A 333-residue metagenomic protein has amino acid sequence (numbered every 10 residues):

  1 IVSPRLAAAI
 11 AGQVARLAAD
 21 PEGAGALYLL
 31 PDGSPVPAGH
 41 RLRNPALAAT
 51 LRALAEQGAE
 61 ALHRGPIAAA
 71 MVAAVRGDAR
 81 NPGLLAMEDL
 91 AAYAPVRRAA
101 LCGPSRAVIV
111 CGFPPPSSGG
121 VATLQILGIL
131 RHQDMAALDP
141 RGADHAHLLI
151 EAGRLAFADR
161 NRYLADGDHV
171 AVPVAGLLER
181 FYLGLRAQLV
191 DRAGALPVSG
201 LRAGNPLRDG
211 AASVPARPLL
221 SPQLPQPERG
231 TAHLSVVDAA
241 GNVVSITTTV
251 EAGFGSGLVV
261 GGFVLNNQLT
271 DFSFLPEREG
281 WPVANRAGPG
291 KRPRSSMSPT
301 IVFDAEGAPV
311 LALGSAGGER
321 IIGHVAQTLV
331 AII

Functional and structural regions predicted by a protein language model:
I1-G58, L62-R64, A69-V110, P114 (+4 more regions): Noncatalytic scaffold domains of N-terminal-nucleophile
P31-D32, P104-R106, D238-A240, F303-G307: Short acidic-glycine loop/turn motifs at beta-strand connectors
D32, H132-T249, L258: Internal maturation/activation junctions in enzymes
Q57-R64, A69, G128-I129, S315-I333: Alpha-helical support elements that line or immediately flank enzyme active sites and cofactor-binding pockets
N81-A86, N242-A305, L311, E319-I322 (+1 more regions): Active-site rim segments in enzyme catalytic domains, especially the processed small/beta chain of N-terminal
R97, E228-T231, S295-M297: Short, small/polar residue-rich loop motifs at catalytic or cofactor-binding pockets
V108-P115, A122-L127, M135, L234-S235 (+3 more regions): Short, well-ordered beta-strand elements
